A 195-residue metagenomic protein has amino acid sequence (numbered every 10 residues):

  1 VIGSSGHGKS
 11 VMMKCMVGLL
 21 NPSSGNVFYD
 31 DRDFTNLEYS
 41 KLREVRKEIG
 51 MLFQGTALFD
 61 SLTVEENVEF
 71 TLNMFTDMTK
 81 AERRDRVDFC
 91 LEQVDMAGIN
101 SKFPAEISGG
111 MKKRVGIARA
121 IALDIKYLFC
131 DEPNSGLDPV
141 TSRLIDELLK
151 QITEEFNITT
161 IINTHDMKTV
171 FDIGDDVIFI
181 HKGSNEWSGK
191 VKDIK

Functional and structural regions predicted by a protein language model:
V17: Helix-to-loop junction immediately C-terminal to a conserved catalytic motif
G25-D33: Conserved ABC transporter NBD signature motif
R32-D33, K80-G98: Conserved ABC ATPase "signature" region
F103-I107, M111: Conserved ABC ATPase signature
L128-D131: Catalytic Walker B motif of ABC-type/P-loop ATPase nucleotide-binding domains
P139-T141: Helix N-cap at the start of a conserved alpha-helix in ABC-type nucleotide-binding domains
V170-D172: A short, surface-exposed alpha-helical micro-motif characterized by mixed small hydrophobic and charged/polar residues
